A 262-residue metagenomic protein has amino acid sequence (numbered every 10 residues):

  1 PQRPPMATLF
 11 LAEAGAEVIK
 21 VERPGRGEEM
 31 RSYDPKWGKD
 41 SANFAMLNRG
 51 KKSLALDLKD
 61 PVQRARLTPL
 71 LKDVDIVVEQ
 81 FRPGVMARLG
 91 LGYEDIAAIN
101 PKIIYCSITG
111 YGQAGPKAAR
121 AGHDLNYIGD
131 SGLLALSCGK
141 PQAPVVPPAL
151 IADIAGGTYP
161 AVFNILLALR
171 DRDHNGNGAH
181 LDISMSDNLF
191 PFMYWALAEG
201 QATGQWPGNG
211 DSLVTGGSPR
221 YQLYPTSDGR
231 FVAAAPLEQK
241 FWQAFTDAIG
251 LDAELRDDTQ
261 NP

Functional and structural regions predicted by a protein language model:
P1-N177: N-terminal helix-loop segment corresponding to the beta1-alpha1 unit of nucleotide/adenylate-binding folds
G25, G110-G112, M185-F190, D228-R230 (+1 more regions): Glycine-rich beta-alpha junction loops
G27-E29, A202-N209: Short Pro/Gly-enriched beta-strand edge/turn motifs at strand-loop
K36, F44, G210-G216, Q222-L223: Short Gly/Pro-enriched turn/cap motifs at secondary-structure boundaries
L54, P207, F231-V232: Short, isolated positions in well-ordered beta-strands
Q113, Q142-A152, D173-L189, N209-G216 (+1 more regions): Conserved Rossmann-fold dehydrogenase catalytic segment
S131, G157-A179, P191-T203, A244-A253: Oxidoreductase and adenylate-handling cofactor-binding alpha/beta cores
T215, P219-P262: Aromatic-enriched alpha-helical interface/lid elements that frame and gate functional surfaces
